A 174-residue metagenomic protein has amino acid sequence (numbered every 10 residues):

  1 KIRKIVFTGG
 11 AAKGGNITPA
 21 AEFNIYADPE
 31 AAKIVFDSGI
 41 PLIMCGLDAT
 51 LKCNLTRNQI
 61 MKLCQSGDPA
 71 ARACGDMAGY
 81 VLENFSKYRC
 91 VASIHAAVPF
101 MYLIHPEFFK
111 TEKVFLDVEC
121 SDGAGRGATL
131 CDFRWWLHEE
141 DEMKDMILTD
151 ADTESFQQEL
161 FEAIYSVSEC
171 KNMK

Functional and structural regions predicted by a protein language model:
K1-K52, R57-N58: Active-site histidine-anchored catalytic micro-motif
Y26-D28, C45-K174: Conformational coupling and interaction surfaces
